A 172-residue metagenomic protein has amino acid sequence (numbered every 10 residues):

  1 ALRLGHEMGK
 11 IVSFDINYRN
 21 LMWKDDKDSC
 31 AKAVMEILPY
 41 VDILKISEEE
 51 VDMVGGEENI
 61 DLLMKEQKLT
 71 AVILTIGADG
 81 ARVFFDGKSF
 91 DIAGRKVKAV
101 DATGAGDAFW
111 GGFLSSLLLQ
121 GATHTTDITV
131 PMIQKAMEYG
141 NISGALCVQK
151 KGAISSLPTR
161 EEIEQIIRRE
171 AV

Functional and structural regions predicted by a protein language model:
A1-L62, D79-G80: Conserved beta-alpha-beta core of the PfkB/ribokinase-like small-molecule kinase fold
R3-E7, G56-V172: Conserved phosphate-binding/catalytic region of the ribokinase-like
